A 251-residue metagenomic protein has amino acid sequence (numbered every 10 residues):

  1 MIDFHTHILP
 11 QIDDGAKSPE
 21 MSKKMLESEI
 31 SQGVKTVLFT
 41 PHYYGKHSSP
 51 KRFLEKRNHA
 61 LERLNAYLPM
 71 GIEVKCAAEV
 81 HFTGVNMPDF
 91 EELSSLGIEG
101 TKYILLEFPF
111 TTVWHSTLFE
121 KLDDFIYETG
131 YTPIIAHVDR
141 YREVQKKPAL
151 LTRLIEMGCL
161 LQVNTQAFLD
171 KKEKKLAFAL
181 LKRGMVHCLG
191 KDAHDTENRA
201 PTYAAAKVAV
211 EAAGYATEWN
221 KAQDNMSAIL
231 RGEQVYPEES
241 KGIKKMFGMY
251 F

Functional and structural regions predicted by a protein language model:
M1-G71: An N-terminally biased module of ancient metal coordination in phosphate/nucleic-acid-related enzymes
H7-L9, H42-Y43, A77-T83, P109-T111 (+4 more regions): Active-site beta-loop-alpha junctions enriched in small/polar residues
I30, Y127, L181-K182: Non-catalytic positions within long, well-ordered alpha-helices that form the structural scaffold/packing of enzyme
S48-Q162, P237-E238, G242-F251: Extended substrate/RNA-proximal surfaces in nucleic-acid metabolism proteins
S48-R57, R63-L64, L68-V74, N198-N225: Short acidic, glycine/proline-enriched helix-loop-strand junctions
M185-P201: Short acidic/histidine-rich active-site segments
V208-F251: Mid-to-C-terminal alpha-helical segments outside catalytic/metal-binding sites
